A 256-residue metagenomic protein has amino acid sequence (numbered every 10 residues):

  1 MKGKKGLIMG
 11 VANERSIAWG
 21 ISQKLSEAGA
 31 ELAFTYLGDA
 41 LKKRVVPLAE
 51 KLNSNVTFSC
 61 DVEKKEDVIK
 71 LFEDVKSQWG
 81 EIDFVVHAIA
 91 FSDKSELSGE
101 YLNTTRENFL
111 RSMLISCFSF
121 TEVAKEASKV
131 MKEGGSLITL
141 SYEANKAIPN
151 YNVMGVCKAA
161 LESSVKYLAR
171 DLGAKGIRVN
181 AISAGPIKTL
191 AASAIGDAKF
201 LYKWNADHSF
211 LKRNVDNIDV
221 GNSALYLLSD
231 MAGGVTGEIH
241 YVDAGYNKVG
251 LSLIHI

Functional and structural regions predicted by a protein language model:
M1-F34: Canonical Rossmann dinucleotide-binding motif of NAD(H)/NADP(H)-dependent dehydrogenases/reductases, specifically
G10-V11, R15-I17, A90-K125, K129 (+3 more regions): Catalytic loop of short-chain dehydrogenase/reductase
S26, G80, M131-K132, R170-K175 (+3 more regions): A short hydrophobic alpha-helix cap/turn motif
V46, V153, A174, P186-F210 (+1 more regions): A glycine/serine/threonine-rich, flexible loop-to-helix segment that serves as the NAD(P) cofactor-binding "lid"
A49-E66: Rossmann-fold cofactor-recognition segment
G173, R178, V235-G237: Short, small/polar-rich loop/turn modules that mediate ligand/substrate recognition or access, typified
S209-V220, M231: A conserved structural motif in NAD(P)-dependent oxidoreductases
L225, T236-I254: Short C-terminal tail/terminal secondary-structure segment of NAD(P)H-dependent dehydrogenase/reductase domains
